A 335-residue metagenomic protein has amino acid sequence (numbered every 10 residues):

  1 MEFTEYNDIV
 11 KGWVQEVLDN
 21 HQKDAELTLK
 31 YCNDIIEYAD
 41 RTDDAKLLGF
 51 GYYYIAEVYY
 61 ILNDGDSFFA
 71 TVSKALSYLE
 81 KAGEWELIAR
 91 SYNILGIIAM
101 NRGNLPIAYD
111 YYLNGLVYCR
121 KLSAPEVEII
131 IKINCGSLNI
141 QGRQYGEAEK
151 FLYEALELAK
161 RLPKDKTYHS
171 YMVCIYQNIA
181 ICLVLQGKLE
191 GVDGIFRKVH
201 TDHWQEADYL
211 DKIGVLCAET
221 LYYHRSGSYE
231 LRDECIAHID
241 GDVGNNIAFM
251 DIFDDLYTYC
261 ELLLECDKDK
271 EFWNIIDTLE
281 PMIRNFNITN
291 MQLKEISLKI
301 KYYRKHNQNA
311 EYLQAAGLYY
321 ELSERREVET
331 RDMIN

Functional and structural regions predicted by a protein language model:
F3, N7-V14, F286-N335: Hydrophobic positions within repeat-based interaction scaffolds
N7-D8, K46, E86, E126 (+4 more regions): Residue signature of alpha-solenoid helical repeat architecture, marking inter-repeat boundaries and helix-start
K11, F50, A70, R90-S91 (+8 more regions): Residue register of alpha-helical TPR repeats
N33-D40, S73-G83, L113-A124, Y153-K164 (+4 more regions): Amphipathic alpha-helical segments of tetratricopeptide repeats
